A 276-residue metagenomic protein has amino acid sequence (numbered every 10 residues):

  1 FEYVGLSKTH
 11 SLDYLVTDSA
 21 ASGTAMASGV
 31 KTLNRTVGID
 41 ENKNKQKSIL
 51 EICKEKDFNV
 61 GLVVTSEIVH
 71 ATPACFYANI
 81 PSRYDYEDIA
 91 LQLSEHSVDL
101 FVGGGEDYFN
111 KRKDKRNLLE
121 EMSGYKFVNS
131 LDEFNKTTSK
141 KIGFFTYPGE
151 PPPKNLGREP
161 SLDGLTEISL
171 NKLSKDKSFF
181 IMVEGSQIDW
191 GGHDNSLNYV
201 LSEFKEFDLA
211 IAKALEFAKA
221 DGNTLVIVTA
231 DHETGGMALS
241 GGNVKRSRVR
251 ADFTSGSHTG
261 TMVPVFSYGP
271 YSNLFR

Functional and structural regions predicted by a protein language model:
F1-R112, R116-F134, E233-R276: N-terminal catalytic scaffold of extracellular/periplasmic and nuclease hydrolases that process anionic headgroups
G23, K47-L50, E87-A90, D163-L170 (+1 more regions): Extracytoplasmic/secreted envelope proteins and their assembly/folding machinery, especially bacterial periplasmic
C53, F145, S178-Q187, V200 (+3 more regions): Beta-strand elements within well-structured catalytic alpha/beta cores of enzymes that handle phosphate/sulfate esters
A71-Y77, G149-G157, T166-S178, M182-K213: Active-site His/acidic residue clusters
N129-L170: Surface-exposed beta-loop-beta
K140, D176-F180, N223, H232 (+2 more regions): Active-site lining segments that contact anionic ligands and/or coordinate catalytic metals
Y147, V183-Q187, G192, F204 (+3 more regions): Active-site proximal loops enriched in glycine and acidic residues that flank catalytic Cys/His/Asp and coordinate
E203-R246: Metal-dependent active-site segment of extracytoplasmic phospho-/sulfohydrolases and closely related
